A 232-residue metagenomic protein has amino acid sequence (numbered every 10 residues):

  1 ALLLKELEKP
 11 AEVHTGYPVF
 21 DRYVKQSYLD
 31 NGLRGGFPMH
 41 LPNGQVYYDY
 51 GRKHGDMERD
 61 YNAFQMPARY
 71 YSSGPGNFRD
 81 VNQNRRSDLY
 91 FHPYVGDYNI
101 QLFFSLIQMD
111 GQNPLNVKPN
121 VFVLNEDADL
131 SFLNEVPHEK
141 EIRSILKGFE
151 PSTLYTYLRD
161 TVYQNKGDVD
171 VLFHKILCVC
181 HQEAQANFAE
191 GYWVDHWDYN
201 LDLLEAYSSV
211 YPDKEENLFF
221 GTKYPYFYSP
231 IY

Functional and structural regions predicted by a protein language model:
A1-Y232: Acidic, mature catalytic/reactive cores of soluble proteins
